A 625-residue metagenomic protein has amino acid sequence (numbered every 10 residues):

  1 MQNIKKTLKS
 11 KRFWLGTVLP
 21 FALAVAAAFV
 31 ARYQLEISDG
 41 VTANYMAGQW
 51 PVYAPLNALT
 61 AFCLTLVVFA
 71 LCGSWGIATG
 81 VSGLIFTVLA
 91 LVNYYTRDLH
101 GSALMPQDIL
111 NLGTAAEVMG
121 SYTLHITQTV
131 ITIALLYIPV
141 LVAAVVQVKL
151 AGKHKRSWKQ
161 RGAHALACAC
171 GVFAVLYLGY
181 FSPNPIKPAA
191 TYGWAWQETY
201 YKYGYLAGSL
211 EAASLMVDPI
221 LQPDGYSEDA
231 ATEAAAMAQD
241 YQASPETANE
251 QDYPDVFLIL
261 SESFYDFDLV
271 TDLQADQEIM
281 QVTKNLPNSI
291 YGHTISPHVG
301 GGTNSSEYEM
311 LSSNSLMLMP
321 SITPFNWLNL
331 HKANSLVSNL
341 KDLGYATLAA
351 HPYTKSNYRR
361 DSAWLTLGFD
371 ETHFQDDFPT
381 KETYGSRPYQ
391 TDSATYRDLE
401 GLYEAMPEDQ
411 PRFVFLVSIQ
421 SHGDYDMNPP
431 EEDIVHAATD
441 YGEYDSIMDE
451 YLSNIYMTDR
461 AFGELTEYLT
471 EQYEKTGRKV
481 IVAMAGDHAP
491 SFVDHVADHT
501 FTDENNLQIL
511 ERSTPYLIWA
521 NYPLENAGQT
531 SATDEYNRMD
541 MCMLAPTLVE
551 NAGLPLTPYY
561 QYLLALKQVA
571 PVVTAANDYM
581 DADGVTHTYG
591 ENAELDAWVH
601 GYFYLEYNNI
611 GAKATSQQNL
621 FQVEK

Functional and structural regions predicted by a protein language model:
Q2-Y201: Transmembrane and membrane-interface helices of multi-pass, inner-membrane envelope-modifying transferases
I4, A115, S209, A234-A238 (+3 more regions): Generic structural signal of hydrophobic/aromatic residues within well-ordered alpha-helices of folded domains
S10, N93-N111, T127, L221-A230 (+4 more regions): A diffuse structural propensity rather than consistent per-protein peaks
W50, H100, L104-Q107, W196-A212 (+3 more regions): Membrane-interface micro-motifs in multi-pass membrane enzymes
S82-I85, L112, P183, L206 (+2 more regions): Short amphipathic alpha-helical surface patches that serve as generic macromolecular interface elements
H100, D108-G120, T129-I131, S209-P219 (+2 more regions): Short alpha-helical interface patches
Y177-L258: Membrane-interface segments at or immediately adjacent to transmembrane helices that form the boundary between
Y241-E250, P254, L260-S261, D266-K625: Solvent-exposed soluble domains appended to multi-pass membrane proteins
